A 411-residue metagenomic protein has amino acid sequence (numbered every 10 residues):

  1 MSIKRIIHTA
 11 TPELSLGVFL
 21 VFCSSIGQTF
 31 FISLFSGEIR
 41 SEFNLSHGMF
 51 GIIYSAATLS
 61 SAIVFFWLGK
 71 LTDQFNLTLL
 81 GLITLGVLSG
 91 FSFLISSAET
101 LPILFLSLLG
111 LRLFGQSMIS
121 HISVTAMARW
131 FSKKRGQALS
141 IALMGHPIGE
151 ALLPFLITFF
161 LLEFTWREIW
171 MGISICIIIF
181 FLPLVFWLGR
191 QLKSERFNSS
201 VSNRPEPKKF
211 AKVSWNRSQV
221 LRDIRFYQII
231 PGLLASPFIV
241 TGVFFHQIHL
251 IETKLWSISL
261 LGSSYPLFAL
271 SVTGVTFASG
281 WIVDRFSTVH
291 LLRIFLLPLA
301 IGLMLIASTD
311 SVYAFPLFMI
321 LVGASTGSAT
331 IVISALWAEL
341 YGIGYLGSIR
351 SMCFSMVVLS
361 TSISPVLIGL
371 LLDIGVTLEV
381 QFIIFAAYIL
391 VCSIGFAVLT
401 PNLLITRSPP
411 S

Functional and structural regions predicted by a protein language model:
E13-H47, F65-L68, V243-I248, S364: Extracytoplasmic
F22, P102-M118, L234, A314-S328: Hydrophobic core of transmembrane alpha-helices in multi-pass small-molecule transporters, especially MFS/SLC-type
Q28, I32-S36, L221-T276: Extracytoplasmic gate region of multi-pass secondary transporters
I63-L101: Conserved MFS/SLC helix-loop-helix module at the cytosolic interface between two early adjacent transmembrane helices
V64-N76, V275-S287, L372-D373: Helix-to-loop junctions at the C-terminal end of transmembrane segments in multipass secondary transporters
L109-M144, G342: Cytoplasmic helix-loop-helix junction between adjacent transmembrane helices in 12-TM secondary transporters
H146-K193: Helix-loop-helix hairpin linking two adjacent transmembrane segments in secondary transporters
V275, V283-L336: C-terminal transmembrane helical hairpin of 12-TM major facilitator-type secondary transporters
